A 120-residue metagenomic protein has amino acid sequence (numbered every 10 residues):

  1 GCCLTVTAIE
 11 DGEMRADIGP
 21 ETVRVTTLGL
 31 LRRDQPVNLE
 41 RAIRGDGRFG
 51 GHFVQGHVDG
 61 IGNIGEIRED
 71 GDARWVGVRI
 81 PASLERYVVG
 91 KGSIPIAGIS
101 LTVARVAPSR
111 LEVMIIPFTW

Functional and structural regions predicted by a protein language model:
G1-W120: Conserved loop->alpha-helix
